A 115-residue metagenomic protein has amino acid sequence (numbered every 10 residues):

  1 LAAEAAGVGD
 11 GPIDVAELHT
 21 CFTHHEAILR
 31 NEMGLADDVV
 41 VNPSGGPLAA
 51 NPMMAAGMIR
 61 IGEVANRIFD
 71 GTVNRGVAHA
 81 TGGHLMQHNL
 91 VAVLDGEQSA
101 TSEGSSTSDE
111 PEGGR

Functional and structural regions predicted by a protein language model:
L1-T101, E112-G113: Claisen-condensing/thiolase-fold acyl-transfer catalytic domains that form or cleave C-C bonds in fatty acid
S105-R115: Long, low-complexity, intrinsically disordered segments
